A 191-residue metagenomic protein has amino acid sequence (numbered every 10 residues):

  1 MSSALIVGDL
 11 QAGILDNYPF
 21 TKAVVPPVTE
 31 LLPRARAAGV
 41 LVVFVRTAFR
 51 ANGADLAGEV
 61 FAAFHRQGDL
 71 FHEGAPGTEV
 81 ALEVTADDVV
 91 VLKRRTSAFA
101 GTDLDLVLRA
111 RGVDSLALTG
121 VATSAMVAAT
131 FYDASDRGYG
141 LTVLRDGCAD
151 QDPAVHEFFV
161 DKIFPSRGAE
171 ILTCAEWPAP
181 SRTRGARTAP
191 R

Functional and structural regions predicted by a protein language model:
M1-A4, E30-A38, R66-R191: Active-site-adjacent betaalpha module
A4-L10: Acidic-leg catalytic submotif of subtilisin-like serine proteases
V7, F44, V143: Short beta-strand "acidic-cap" motif of Rossmann-like dinucleotide-binding folds
A12-D16: Short acidic, Gly/Ser-rich segments with clustered Asp/Glu that frequently serve as metal-coordination loops in enzyme
N17-T21, V155: Short, solvent-exposed loop/turn segments at secondary-structure boundaries
K22-T29: Short, well-structured N-terminal submotif of metal-dependent ribonuclease cores
A35-A54: Von Willebrand factor
A51-F71: Acidic/polar short surface loop at catalytic or gating sites that assists cofactor/ion binding and chemistry
